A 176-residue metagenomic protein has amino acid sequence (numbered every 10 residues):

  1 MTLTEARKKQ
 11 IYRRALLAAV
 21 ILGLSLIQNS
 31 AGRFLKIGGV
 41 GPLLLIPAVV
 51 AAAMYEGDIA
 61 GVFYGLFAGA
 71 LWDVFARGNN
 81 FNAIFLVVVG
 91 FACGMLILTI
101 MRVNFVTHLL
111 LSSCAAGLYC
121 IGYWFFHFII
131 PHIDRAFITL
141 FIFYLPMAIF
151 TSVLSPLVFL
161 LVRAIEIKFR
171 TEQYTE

Functional and structural regions predicted by a protein language model:
M1-E176: Terminal, non-globular segments
